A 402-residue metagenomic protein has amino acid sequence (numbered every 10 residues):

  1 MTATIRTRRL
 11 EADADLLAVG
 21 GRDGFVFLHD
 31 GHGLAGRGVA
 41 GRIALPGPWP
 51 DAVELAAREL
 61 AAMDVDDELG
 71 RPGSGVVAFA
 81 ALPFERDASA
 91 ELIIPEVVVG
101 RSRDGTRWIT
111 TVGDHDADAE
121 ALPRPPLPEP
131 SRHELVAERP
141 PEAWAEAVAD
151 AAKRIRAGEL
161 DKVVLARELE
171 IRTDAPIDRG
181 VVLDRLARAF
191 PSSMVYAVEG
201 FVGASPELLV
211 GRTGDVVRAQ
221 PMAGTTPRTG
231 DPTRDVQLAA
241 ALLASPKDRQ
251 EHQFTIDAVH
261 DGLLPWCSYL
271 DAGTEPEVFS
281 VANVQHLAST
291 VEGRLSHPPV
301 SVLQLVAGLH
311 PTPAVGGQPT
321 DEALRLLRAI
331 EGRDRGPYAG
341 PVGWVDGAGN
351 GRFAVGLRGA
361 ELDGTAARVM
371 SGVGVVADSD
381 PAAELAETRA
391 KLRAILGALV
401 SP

Functional and structural regions predicted by a protein language model:
M1-L10, G24, D30-A52, D114-A149 (+4 more regions): Contiguous alpha-helical scaffold segments within structured protein domains that host functional hotspots
D23-D30, V77-F79, D161-V163, P191-A197: A short, Trp-centered hydrophobic/proline-enriched beta-strand micro-motif
L28, G36-I94, G100: Glycine-rich, N-terminal phosphate-binding loop and its surrounding beta-alpha-beta segment
H29, D161-A166, Y196-G200, E275 (+2 more regions): Short coil/turn segments at secondary-structure boundaries
H32, G36-I43, R86-V97, R167-F254 (+3 more regions): An anion-binding catalytic pocket shared by soluble metabolic enzymes
L92-D116, E120: A contiguous, mid-domain pocket- or channel-lining segment that forms the substrate-recognition surface
G158: Flexible glycine-rich active-site/ligand-binding loops centered on an Asp-His dyad
T290-P402: Conserved hydrophobic core element of enzyme catalytic domains
